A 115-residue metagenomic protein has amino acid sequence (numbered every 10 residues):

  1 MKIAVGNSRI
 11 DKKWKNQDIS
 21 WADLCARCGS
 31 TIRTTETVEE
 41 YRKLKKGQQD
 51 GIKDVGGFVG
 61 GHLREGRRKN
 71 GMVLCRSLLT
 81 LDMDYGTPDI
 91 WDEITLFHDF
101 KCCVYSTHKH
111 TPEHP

Functional and structural regions predicted by a protein language model:
M1-H114: Signature for HUH/AEP ssDNA processing cores
